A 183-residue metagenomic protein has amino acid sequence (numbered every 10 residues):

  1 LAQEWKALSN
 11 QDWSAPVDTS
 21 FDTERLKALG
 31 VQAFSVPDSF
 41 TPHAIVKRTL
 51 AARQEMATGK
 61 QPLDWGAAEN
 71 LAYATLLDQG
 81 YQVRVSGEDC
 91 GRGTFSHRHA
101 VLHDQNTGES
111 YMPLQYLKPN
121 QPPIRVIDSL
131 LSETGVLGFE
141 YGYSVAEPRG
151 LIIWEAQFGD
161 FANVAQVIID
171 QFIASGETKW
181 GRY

Functional and structural regions predicted by a protein language model:
L1-Y183: Flexible, glycine-rich loop/tail regions that form catalytic "lids" or insertion modules at the edges of active sites
